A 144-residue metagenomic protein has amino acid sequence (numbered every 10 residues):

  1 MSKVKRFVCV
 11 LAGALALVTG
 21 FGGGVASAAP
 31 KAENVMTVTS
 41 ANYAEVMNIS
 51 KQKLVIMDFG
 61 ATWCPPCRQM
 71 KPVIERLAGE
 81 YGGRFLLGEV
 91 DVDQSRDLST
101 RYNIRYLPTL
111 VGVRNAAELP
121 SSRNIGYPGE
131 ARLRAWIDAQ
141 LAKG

Functional and structural regions predicted by a protein language model:
M1-N34, K143-G144: N-terminal targeting signals for export/organelle localization
V35-L54: A short beta-strand-turn-helix
K53-V55, F59-W63, Y106: Short pre-active-site segment immediately N-terminal to redox-active cysteine/selenocysteine motifs in thiol-based
I56-M57, L87, L110: Hydrophobic beta-strand anchors of alpha/beta hydrolase catalytic cores
T62-P66, T100, T109: C-type cytochrome heme c attachment motif
P66-Y81: Typically the conserved alpha-helix immediately C-terminal to a functionally engaged Cys/Sec in thioredoxin-like
L77, F85, E89-R101, G129-R132: Structural microenvironment flanking redox-active thiols in thiol-disulfide oxidoreductases
V111-G144: Non-catalytic, surface beta->alpha helical segment in thiol-disulfide oxidoreductase systems
